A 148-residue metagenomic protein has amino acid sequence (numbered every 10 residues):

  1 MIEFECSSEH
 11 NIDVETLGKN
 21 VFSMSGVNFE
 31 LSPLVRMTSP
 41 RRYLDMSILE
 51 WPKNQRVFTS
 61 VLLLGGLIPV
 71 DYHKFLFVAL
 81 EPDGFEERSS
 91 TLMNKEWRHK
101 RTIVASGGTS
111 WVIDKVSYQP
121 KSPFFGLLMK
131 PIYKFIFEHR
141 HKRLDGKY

Functional and structural regions predicted by a protein language model:
M1-K53: Hydrophobic ligand-binding cavity/cleft-lining segments
E3-E5, P69-K74, K95-K100: Short, surface-exposed coil-to-beta transition loops
N11-E15, F77-D83, T102-W111: A short, structured loop/turn motif at beta-sheet edges
T16-V27, F58-S60, F75, F85 (+2 more regions): Hydrophobic pocket/interface hotspot
S39-S90: Glycine-rich portal/gate segments that line the openings of hydrophobic small-molecule binding cavities
E86-F135: Beta-strand/loop substructures that line and gate deep hydrophobic ligand-binding cavities in soluble
F135-R143: A non-catalytic, amphipathic alpha-helix used as a structural packing/dimerization or gating element in enzyme scaffolds
